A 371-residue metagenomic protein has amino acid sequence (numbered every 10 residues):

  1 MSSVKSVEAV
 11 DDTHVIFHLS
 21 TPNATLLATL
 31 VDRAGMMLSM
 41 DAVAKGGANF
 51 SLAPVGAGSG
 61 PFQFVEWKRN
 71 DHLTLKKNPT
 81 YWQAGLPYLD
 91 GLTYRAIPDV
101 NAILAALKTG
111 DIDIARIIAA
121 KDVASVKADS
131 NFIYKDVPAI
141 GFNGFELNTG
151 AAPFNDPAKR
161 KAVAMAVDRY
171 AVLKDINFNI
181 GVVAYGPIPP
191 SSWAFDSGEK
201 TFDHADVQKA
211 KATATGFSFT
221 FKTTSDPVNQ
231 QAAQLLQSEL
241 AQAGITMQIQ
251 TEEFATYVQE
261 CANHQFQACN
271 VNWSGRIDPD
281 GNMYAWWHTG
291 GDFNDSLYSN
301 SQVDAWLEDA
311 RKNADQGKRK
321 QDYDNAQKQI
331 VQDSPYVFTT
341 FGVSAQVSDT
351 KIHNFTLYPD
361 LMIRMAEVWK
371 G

Functional and structural regions predicted by a protein language model:
M1-A42, E66: Surface-exposed binding/hinge segments that line and control ligand-binding clefts or catalytic entry sites
D12-H18, G60-P61, L89-G91, K108-T109 (+3 more regions): Alpha-helical secondary-structure segments
R69, K211-G275, Q316, S344: Ligand/substrate-recognition segments at binding pockets and active sites
P79-S125, T246-Q248: Ligand-site clamp/hinge motif
A124-D136, N263-F266, P279-F293, D349-H353: Ligand-binding "clamshell"
V182-T213, D226-Q231: Structural transition elements
Q242, T246-Y257, Y284-T350, G371: Extracytoplasmic/peripheral linker and loop segments enriched in polar/acidic and small residues with frequent Thr/Pro
Q346-G371: Long beta-strand-rich cores associated with HINT superfamily self-processing modules
